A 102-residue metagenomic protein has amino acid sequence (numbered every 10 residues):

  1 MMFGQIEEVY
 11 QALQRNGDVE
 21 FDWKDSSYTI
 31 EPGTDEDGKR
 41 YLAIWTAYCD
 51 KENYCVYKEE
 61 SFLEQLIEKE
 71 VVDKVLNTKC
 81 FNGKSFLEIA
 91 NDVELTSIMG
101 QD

Functional and structural regions predicted by a protein language model:
M1-W23: Negatively charged, low-complexity tracts enriched in Asp/Glu with abundant Ser/Thr
M2-Q5, I67-V71, S85, I89: Generic short amphipathic/hydrophobic targeting helices enriched at N-termini, encompassing Sec-type signal peptides
N16-V19, T78, T96: Surface-exposed polar/charged interaction patches
W23, P32-T34: Generic secondary-structure microfeatures
Y28-T29: Short, isolated positions in well-ordered beta-strands
T34-N82: Acidic, aromatic-enriched beta-alpha/helix-loop junctions
G83-D102: Low-complexity intrinsically disordered segments
